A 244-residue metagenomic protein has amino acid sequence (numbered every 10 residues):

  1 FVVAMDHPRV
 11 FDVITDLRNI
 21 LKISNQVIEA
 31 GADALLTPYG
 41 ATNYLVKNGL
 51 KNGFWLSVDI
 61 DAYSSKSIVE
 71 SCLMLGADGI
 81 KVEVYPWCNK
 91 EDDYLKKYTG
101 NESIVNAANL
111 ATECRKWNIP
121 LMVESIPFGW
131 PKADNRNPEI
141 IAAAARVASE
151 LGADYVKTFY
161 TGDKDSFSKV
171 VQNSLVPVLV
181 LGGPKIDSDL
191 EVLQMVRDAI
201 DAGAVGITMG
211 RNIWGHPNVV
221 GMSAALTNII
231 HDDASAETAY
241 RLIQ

Functional and structural regions predicted by a protein language model:
V2-G49, G53-V178, I186-V205, N228 (+1 more regions): Alpha/beta enzyme core
P127, N212-I213: Flexible glycine-rich beta->alpha loop in the catalytic core of nucleotide-sugar glycosyltransferases
I200-G203, W214-Q244: C-terminal helical cap(s) of enzyme catalytic domains, especially alpha/beta-barrels
